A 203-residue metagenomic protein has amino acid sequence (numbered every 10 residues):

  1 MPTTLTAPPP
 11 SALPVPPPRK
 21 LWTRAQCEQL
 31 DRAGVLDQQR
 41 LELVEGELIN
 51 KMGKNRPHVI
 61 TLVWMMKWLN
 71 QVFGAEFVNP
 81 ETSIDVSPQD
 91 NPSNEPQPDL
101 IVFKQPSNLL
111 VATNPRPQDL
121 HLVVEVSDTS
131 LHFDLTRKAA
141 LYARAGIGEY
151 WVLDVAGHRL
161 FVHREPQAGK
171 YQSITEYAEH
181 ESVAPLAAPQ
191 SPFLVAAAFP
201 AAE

Functional and structural regions predicted by a protein language model:
M1-E203: Gly/Pro/Ser/Thr-rich low-complexity, intrinsically disordered segments predominantly at protein N-termini
